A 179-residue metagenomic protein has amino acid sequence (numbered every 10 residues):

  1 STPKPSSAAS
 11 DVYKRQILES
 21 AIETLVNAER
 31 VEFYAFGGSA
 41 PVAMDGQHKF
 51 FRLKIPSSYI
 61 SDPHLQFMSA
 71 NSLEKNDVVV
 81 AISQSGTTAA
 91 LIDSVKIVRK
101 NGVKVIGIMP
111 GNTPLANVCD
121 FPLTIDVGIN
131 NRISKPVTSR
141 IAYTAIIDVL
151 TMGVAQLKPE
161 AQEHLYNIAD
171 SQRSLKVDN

Functional and structural regions predicted by a protein language model:
T2, Q16, S20, P41 (+4 more regions): Conserved active-site and cofactor/substrate-binding residues in soluble primary-metabolism enzymes
T2-A9, Y13: Single conserved hydrophobic/aromatic residue that forms the stacking wall/gate of nucleotide- or nucleobase-binding
D11-N27: A short, well-structured juxtamembrane/interface segment
V26-A145, V149-K158: Glycine-rich phosphate-binding loops that contact phosphosugars or nucleotide phosphates
P159-N179: A short, charged, Gly/Pro-tolerant segment at domain boundaries
